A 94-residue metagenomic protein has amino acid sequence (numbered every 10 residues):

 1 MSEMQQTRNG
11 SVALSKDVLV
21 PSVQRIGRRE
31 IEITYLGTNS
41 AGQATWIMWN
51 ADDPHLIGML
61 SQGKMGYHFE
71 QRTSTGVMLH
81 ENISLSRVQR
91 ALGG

Functional and structural regions predicted by a protein language model:
M1-A51: Negatively charged, low-complexity tracts enriched in Asp/Glu with abundant Ser/Thr
Q6-T7, S22, H55, E81 (+1 more regions): Generic low-complexity segments that are intrinsically disordered, proline-rich and/or Lys/Arg-biased
Y35-N39, S61-Y67, I83-R90: A short, sequence-level motif marking secondary-structure junctions
A44-T73: A short, structured beta-strand/loop element
T73-I83: A short, exposed loop/beta-hairpin motif centered on an aromatic-Gly-Thr core
G93-G94: Charged, low-complexity intrinsically disordered segments
